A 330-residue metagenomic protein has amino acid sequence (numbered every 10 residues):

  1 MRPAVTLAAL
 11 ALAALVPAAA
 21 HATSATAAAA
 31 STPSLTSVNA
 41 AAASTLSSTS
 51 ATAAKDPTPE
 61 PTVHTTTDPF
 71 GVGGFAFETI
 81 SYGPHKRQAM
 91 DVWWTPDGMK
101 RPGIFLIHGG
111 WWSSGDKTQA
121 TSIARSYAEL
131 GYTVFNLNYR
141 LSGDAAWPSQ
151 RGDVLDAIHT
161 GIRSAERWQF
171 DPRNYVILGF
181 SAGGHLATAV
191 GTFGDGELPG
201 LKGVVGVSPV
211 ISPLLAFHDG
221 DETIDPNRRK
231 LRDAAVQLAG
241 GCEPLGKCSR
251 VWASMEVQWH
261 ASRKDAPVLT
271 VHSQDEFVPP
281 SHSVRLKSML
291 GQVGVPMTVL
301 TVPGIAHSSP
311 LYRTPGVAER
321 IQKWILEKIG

Functional and structural regions predicted by a protein language model:
M1-A30: Secretory targeting and sorting signals
T23, A28, N39-A41, A51-G330: Alpha/beta-hydrolase superfamily serine-hydrolase fold, recognizing
A30-V38, L46-S48: Intrinsically disordered, low-complexity proline-rich tandem-repeat tracts
